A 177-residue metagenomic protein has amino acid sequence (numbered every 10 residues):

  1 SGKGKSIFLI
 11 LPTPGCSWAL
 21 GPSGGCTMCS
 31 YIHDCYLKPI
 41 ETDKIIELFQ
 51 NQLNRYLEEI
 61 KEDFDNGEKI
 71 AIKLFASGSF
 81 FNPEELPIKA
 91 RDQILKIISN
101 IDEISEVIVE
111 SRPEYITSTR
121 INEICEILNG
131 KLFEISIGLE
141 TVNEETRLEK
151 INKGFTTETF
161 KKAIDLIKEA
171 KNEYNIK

Functional and structural regions predicted by a protein language model:
G2-K5, G67-K69: A short, charged/proline- and glycine-enriched loop that marks the coil->beta-strand transition at the N-terminal
K3-L48: Canonical Radical SAM [4Fe-4S] cluster-binding loop centered on the CxxxCxxC motif and its immediate flanking residues
F8, L95-E106: N-terminal/domain-start segments enriched in small and hydrophobic, helix-friendly residues, covering either
I32-Q52, Y56-P87, I101-T117, K131-F160: Core AdoMet radical
N54, E58, L95-S99, N122 (+2 more regions): Surface-exposed alpha-helical segments enriched in charged/polar residues
E84-D92, T117-E126: Distinct, well-ordered alpha-helical segments
C125-F133, N172: Glycine-enriched alpha-helix->loop->beta-strand junction motifs that scaffold or abut catalytic
E158-K177: Conserved C-terminal portion of the radical SAM core fold that forms the substrate/S-adenosylmethionine-binding
